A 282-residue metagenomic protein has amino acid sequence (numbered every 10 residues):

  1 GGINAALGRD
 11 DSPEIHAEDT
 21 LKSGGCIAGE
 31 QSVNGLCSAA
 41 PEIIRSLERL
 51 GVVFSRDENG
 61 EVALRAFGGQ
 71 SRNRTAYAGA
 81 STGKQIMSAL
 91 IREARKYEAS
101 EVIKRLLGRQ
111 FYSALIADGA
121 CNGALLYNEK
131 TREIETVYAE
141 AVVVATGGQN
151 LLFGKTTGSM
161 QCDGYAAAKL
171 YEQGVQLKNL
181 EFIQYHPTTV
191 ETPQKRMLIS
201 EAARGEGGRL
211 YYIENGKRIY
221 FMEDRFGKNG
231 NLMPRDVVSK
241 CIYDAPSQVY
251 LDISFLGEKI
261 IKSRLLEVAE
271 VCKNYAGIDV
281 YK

Functional and structural regions predicted by a protein language model:
G2, A39-R45, R49-F54, A166-Q173: Hydrophobic or amphipathic alpha-helical targeting/insertion segments
A5-L36: Glycine-rich active-site loop/strand segments that organize a redox cofactor
A28-P41, T75-R92, L106, T156-G164 (+2 more regions): Short beta-strand to alpha-helix junction loop
E48-E133, Y138, A145, T189-P193: Conserved redox-cofactor binding core of oxidoreductases
V144-T157: Flavin (primarily FAD) binding-site architecture
G158-Y171, L177: Thiamine diphosphate
K169, V175-Y281: An anion/pyrophosphate-binding glycine-rich loop and adjacent beta-alpha core in soluble alpha-beta enzymes
